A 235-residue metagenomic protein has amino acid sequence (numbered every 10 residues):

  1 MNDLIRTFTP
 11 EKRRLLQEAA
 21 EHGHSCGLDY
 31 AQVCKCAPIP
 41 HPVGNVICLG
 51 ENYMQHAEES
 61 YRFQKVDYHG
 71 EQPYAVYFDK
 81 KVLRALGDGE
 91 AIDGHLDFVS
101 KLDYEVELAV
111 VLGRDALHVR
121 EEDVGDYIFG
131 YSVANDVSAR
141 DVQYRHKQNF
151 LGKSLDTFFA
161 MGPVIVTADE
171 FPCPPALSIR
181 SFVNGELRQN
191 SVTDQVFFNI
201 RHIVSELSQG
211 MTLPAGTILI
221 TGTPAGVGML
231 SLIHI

Functional and structural regions predicted by a protein language model:
M1-E71, A75: N-terminal non-catalytic cap/leader segment that marks the start of a structured domain
R13-Q17, E21, C26-C34, P38 (+2 more regions): Catalytic-pocket segment enriched in acidic/His residues
C36-P38, K65-Y68, D93-L102, A116-D123 (+2 more regions): A generic local secondary-structure boundary/capping motif
L49, E59, D79, D88 (+3 more regions): Short beta-strand-to-turn element immediately C-terminal to the catalytic PLP-Schiff-base lysine in fold type I
E58-Y61, D88-A91, D97, V119-V124 (+3 more regions): A short secondary-structure junction signal
K65-G87, Y104: Structural signature of FAD isoalloxazine-binding scaffolds in flavoprotein oxidoreductases
G87-V124, F129, A134-S138: Non-heme Fe(II) oxygenase catalytic core, chiefly the N-lobe of the double-stranded beta-helix
